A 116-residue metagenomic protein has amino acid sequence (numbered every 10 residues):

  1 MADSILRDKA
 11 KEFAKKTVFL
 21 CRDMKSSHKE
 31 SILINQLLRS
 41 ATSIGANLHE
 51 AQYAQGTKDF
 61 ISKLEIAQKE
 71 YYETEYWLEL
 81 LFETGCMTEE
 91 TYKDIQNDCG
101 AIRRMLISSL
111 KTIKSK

Functional and structural regions predicted by a protein language model:
M1-K116: Short, C-terminally biased terminal segments at protein or domain edges
